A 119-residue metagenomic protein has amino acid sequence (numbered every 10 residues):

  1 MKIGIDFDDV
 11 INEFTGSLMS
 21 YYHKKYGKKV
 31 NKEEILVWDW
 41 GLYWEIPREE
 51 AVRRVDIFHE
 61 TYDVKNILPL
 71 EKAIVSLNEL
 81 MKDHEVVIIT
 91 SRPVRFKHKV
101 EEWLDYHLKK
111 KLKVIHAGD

Functional and structural regions predicted by a protein language model:
M1-R53: Active-site neighborhood of HAD-like aspartate-dependent phosphohydrolases
D8, T90-S91: Short, charged/polar micro-motifs that form catalytic or ligand-binding hotspots
Y26, V30, I88, L112-K113: Secondary-structure boundary/capping signal
R48-V64: Conserved non-catalytic scaffold segment of RNase H-like nuclease domains
H59-I88, V94-E102: Short, acidic loop-to-helix structural element flanking the phosphoryl-transfer center in phosphate-processing enzymes
S91-D119: Substrate-recognition "cap/lid" segment bordering the active-site pocket of phosphatases
